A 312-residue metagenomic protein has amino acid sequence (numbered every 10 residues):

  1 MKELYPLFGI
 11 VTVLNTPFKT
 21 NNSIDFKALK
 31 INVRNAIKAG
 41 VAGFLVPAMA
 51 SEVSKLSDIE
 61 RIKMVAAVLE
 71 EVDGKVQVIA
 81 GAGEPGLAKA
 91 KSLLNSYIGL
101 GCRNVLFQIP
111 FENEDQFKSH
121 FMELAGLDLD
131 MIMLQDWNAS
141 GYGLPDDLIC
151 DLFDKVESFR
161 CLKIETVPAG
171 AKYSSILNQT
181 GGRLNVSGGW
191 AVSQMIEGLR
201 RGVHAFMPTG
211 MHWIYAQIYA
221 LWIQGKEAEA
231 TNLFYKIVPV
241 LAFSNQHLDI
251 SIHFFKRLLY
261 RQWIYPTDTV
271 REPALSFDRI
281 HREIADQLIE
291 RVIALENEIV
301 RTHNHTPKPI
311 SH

Functional and structural regions predicted by a protein language model:
K2-G141, D151, A274-L275, I299-V300: Active-site beta->alpha loop and helix N-cap motifs at the rims of alpha/beta catalytic domains
V11-P17, A39-G40, Q194, R200-V203 (+1 more regions): C-terminal alpha-helical cap/extension of soluble enzyme domains
S57, M64-V65, S96-Y97, A125-G126 (+5 more regions): Short alpha-helix boundary/capping motifs
R61, V65, A90, Y173 (+3 more regions): A general structural signal for well-ordered alpha-helical segments in protein cores
E70-V76, L100, D128-D130, K155-S158 (+2 more regions): Short helix-capping segments at alpha-helix termini
N138-L248: Catalytic alpha/beta core domains of metabolic enzymes, predominantly
